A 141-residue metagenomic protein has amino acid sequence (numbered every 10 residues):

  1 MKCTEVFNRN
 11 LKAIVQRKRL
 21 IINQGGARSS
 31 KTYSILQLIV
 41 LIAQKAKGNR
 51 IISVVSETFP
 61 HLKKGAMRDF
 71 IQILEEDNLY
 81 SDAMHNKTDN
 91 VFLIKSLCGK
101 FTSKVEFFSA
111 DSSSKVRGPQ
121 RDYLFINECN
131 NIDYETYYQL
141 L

Functional and structural regions predicted by a protein language model:
M1-L141: Phosphate/NTP-binding elements of NTP-utilizing enzymes
